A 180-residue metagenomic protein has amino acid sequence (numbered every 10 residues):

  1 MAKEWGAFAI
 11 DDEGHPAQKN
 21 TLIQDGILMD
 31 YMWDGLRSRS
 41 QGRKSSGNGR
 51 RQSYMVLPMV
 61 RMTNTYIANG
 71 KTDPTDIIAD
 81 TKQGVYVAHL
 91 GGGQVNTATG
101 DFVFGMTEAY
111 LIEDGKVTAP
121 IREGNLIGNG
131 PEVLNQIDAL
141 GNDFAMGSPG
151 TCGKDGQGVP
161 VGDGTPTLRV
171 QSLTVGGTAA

Functional and structural regions predicted by a protein language model:
M1-A180: N-terminal small-residue-enriched
